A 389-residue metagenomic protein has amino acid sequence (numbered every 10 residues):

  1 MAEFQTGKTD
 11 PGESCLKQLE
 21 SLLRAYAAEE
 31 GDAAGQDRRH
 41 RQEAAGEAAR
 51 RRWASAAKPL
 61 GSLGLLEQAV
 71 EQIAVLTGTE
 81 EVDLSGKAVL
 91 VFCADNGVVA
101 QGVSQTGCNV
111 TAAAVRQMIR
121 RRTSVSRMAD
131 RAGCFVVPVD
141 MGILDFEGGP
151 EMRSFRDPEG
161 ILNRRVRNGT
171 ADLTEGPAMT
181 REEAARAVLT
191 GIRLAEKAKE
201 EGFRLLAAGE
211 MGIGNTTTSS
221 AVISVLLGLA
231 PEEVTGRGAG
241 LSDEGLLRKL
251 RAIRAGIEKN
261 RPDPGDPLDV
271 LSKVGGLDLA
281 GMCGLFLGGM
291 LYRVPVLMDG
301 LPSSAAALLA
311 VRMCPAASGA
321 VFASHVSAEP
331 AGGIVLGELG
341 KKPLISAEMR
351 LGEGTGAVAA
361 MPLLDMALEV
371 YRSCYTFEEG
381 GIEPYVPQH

Functional and structural regions predicted by a protein language model:
A2-H389: N-terminal loops that bind phosphate or other acidic moieties and the adjacent beta-alpha structural core
